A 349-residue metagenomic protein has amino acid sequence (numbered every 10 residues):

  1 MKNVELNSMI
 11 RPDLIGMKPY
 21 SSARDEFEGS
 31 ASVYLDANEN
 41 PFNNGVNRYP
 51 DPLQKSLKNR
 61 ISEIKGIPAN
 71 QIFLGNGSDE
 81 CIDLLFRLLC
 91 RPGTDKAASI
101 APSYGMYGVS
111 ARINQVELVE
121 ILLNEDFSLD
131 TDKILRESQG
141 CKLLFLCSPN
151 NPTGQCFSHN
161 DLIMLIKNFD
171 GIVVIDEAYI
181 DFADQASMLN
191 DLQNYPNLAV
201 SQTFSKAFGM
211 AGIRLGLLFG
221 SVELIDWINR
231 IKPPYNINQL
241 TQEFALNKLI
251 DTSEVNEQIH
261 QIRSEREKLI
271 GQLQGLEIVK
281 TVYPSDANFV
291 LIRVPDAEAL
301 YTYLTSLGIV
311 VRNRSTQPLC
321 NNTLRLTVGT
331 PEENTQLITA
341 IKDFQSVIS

Functional and structural regions predicted by a protein language model:
M1-I64, G140: N-terminal "arm"/small-domain region of PLP-dependent enzymes with the aminotransferase-like
L6, R91-L146: PLP-dependent aminotransferase-like
K58-K96, N114: Phosphate-binding glycine-rich loop
E125-D181: Active-site phosphate-binding strand-loop segment of PLP-dependent enzymes
N197-G275, T281-V282: PLP-dependent aminotransferase class I/II
F219, L291-R293, T327-G329: Short hydrophobic/aromatic beta-strand micro-patches that form the beta-sheet surface supporting nucleotide- or nucleic
I262-R263, L276-L307: Conserved PLP-binding catalytic core of the aspartate aminotransferase-like
S306-L307, Q317-S349: PLP-dependent enzyme catalytic core of the Aspartate aminotransferase-like
